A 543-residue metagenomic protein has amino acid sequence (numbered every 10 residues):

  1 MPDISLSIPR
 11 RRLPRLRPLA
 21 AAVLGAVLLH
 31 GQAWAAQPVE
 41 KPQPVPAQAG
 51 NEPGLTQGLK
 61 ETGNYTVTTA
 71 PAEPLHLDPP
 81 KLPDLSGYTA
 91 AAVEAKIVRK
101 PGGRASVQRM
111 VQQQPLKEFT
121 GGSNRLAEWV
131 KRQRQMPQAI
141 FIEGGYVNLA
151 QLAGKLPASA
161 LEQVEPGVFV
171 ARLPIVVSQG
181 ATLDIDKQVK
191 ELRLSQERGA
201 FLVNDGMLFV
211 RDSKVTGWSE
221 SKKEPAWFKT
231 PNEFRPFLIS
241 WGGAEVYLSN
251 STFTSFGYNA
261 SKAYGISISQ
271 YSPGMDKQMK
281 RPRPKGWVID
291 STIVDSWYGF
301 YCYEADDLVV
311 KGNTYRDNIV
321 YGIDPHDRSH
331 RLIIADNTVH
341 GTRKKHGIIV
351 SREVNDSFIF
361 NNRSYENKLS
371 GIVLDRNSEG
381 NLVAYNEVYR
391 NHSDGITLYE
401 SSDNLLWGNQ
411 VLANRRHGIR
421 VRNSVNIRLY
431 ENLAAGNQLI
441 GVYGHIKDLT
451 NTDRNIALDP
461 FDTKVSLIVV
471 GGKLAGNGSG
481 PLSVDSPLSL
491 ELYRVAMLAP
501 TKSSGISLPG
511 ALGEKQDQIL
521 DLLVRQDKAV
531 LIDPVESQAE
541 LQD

Functional and structural regions predicted by a protein language model:
M1-P14: N-terminal secretory signal peptides that target proteins for export/translocation
A20-H30: Bacterial N-terminal signal peptides
G31-A35: Sec/Tat signal peptide C-region and signal peptidase I cleavage site
A36-F360, S364, I372-V373, E379 (+6 more regions): Beta-strand/loop edge motif enriched in small/polar residues
A244, G505-P509: Pro/Ala/Gly-rich low-complexity, hydrophilic intrinsically disordered segments
I268-Q270, P487-S503: C-terminal/domain-terminus segments
N355-V469: Eukaryotic tandem repeat interaction scaffolds
N423, V484-P487: Exposed, low-structure sequence patches enriched in small/polar residues
